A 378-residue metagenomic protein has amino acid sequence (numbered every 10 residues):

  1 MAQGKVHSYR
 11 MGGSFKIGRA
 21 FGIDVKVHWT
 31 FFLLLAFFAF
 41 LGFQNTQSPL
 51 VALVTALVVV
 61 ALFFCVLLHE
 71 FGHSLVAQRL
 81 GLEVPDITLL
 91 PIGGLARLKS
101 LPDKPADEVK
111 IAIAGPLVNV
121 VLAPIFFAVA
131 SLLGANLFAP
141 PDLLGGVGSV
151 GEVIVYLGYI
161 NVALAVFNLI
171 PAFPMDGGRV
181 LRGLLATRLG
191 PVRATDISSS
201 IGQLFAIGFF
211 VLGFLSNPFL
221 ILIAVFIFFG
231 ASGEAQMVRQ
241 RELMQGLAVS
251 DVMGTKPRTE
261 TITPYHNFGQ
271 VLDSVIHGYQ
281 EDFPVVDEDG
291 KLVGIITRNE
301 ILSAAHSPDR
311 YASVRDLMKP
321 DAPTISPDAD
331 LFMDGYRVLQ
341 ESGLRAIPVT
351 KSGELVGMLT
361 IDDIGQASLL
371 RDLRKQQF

Functional and structural regions predicted by a protein language model:
M1-A346, T350-L355, I361-F378: Hydrophobic transmembrane alpha-helices and their immediate loop junctions in multi-pass integral membrane proteins
